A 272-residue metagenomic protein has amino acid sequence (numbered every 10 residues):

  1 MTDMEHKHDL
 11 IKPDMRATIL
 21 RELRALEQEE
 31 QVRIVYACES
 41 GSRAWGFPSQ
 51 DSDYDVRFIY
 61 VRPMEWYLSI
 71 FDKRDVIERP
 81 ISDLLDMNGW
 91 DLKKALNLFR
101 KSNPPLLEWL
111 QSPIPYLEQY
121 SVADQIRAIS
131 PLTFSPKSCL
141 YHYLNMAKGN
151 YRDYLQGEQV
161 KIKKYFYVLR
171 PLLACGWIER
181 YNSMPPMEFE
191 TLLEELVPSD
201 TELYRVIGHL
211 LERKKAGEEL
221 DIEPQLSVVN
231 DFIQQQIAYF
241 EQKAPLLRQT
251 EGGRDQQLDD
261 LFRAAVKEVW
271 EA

Functional and structural regions predicted by a protein language model:
M1-C38: Helical scaffold of the NTase/Pol beta-like nucleotidyltransferase catalytic core
T2-D9, Q156, Q242-L247, E271: Glycine- and acidic
E39-S82: Catalytic metal-binding acidic patch
R62-E65, S102-P105, G149, A174-C175: Short loop/turn segments at secondary-structure transitions that flank enzyme active sites
S69-K148: A basic- and aromatic-enriched beta-loop-alpha substructure that forms the phosphate/nucleotide- and DNA/RNA-contacting
R127-R254: Conserved nucleotidyltransferase catalytic core and NTase-mimicking acidic/glycine-rich helix/loop elements in nucleic
R248-A272: Acidic, carboxylate-rich catalytic segments that either coordinate divalent cations
